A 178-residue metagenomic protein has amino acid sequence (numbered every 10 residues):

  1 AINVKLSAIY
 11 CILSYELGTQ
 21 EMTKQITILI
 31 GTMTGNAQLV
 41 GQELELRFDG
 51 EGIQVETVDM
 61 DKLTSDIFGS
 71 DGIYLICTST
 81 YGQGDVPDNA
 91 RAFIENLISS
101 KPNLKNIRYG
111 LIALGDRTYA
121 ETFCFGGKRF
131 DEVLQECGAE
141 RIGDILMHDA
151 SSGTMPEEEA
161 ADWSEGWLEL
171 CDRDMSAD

Functional and structural regions predicted by a protein language model:
A1-V4, A8, E16, E21: Acidic, Ala/Val/Gly-enriched low-complexity intrinsically disordered segments
T23-T27, G35-L39, R47-E51, E56-T57 (+1 more regions): FMN-binding flavodoxin-like domain, especially the glycine-rich phosphate-binding loop
K62-D66: Short acidic active-site motifs
